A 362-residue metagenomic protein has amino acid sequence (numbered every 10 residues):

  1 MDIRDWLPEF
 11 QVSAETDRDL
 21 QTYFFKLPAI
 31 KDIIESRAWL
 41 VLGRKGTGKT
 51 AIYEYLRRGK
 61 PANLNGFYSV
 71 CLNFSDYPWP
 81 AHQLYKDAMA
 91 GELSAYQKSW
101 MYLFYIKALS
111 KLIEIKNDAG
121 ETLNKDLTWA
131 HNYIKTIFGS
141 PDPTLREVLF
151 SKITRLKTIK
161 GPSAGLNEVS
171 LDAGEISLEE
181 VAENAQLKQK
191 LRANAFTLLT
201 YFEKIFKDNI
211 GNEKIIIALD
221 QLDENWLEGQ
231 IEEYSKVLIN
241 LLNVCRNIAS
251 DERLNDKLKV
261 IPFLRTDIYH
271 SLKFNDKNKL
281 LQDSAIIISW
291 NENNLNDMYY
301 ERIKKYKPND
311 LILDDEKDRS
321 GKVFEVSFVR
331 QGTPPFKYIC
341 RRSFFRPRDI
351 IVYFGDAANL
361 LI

Functional and structural regions predicted by a protein language model:
M1-P78, H82-G91: Walker A/P-loop-proximal flanking segment of P-loop NTPase domains
F24-L64, E183-F202, S284-K304: Long, acidic, intrinsically disordered low-complexity segments
G48-T50, W79, N225-W226, I268-S271 (+1 more regions): Flexible loop/turn segments at secondary-structure boundaries
T50-I215, N225: P-loop NTPase nucleotide-binding core
G91, A95, Q189, A193 (+6 more regions): Short, solvent-exposed segments of well-ordered alpha helices
K98-I113, D297, E301, V352-N359: Short, hydrophobic/amphipathic alpha-helical patches that form generic packing surfaces within helical domains
D118, I303-I362: Conserved AAA+ ATPase small/helical "lid" subdomain
F196-G332: The catalytic "switch" region of P-loop NTPases
